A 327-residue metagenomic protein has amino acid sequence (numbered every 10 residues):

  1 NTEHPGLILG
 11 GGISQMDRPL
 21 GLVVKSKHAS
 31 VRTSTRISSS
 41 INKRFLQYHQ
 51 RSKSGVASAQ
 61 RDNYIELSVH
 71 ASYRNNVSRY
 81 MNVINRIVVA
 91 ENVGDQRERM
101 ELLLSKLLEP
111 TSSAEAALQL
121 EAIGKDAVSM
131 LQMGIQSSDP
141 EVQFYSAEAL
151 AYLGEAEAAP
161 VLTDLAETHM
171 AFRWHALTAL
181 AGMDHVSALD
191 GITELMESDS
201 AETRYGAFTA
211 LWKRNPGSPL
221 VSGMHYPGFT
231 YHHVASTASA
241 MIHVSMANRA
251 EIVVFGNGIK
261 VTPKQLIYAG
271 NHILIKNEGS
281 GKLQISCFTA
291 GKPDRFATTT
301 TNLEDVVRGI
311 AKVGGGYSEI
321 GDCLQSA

Functional and structural regions predicted by a protein language model:
N1-K106, T111, E115, F144 (+4 more regions): Extracytoplasmic/periplasmic terminal helices and flexible tails
S34-S38, N42, D62, V77-N85 (+11 more regions): Extracytoplasmic/secreted envelope proteins and their assembly/folding machinery, especially bacterial periplasmic
N42, L46, N85, V89 (+10 more regions): Sec-exported extracytoplasmic/periplasmic mature domains
K53-V56, G315-S318, Q325: Amphipathic alpha-helical polymerization modules
V93-S105, K125-Q136, E155-E167, H185-E197 (+1 more regions): Amphipathic alpha-helical scaffolding segments comprising HEAT/armadillo-like alpha-solenoid repeats
E109, S138-D139, T168-A171, D199-S200: Short inter-helical turns and helix N-cap capping residues of alpha-solenoid HEAT/ARM repeat scaffolds
S113-I123, M133-G134, Q143-E155, D164 (+3 more regions): Structural detector for internal amphipathic alpha-helices that build alpha-solenoid repeat scaffolds
P219-G316, C323-L324: Long, low-hydrophobicity ectodomains and other hydrophilic envelope-associated domains
